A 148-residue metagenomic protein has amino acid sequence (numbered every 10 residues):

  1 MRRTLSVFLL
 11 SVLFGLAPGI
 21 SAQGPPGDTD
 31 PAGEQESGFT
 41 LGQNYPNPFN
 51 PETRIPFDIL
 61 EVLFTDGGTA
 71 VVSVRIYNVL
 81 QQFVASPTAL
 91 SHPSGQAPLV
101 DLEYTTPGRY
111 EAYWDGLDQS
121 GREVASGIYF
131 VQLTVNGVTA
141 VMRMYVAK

Functional and structural regions predicted by a protein language model:
R2-E36: Short, compositionally biased serine/threonine- and acidic-rich segments at solvent-exposed termini, linkers, or domain
Q23-K148: Short loop/turn motifs at secondary-structure boundaries
